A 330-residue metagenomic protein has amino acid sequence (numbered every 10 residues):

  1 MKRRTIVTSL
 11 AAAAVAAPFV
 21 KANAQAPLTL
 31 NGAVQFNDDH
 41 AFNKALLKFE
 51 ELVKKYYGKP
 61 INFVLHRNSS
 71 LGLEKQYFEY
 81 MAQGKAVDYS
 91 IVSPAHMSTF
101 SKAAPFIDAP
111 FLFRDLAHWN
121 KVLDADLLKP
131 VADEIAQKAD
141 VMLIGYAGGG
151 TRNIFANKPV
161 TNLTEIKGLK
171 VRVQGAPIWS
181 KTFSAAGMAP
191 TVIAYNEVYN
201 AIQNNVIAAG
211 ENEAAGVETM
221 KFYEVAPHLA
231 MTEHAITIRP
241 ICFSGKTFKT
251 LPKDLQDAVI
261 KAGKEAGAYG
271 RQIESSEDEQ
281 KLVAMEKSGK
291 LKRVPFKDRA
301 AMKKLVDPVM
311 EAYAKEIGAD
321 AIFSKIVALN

Functional and structural regions predicted by a protein language model:
T5-V15, N23-H118, L127-N330: N-terminal secretory/targeting leader peptides
